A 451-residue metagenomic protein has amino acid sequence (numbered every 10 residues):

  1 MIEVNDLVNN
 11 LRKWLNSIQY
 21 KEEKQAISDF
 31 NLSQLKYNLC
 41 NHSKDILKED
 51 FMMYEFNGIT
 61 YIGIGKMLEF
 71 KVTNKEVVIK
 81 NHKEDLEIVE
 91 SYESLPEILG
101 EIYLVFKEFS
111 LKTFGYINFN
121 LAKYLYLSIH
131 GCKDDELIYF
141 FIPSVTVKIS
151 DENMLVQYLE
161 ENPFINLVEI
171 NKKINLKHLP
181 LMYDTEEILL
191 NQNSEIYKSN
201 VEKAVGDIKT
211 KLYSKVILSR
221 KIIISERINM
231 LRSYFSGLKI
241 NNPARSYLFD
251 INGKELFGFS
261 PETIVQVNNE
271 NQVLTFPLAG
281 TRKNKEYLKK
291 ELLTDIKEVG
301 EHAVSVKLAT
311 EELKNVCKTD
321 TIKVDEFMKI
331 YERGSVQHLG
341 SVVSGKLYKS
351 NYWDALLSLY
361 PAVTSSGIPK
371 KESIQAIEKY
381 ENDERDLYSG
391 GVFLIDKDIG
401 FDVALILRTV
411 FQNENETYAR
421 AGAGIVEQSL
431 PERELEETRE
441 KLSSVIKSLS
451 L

Functional and structural regions predicted by a protein language model:
M1-K80, E84: An N-terminal JmjN-like helical accessory module and its immediate linker preceding a catalytic domain
I2-N10, K83-E87, E93-I223, Q412 (+1 more regions): Non-catalytic accessory segments adjacent to catalytic cores
E3-L7, L11-L15, E22, A26-D29 (+8 more regions): Cytosolic ligand/metal-binding cores
F56-T73, K215-G300, N315-D320, D396-G422: An anion-binding catalytic pocket shared by soluble metabolic enzymes
F70, G115, V147, K211 (+5 more regions): A residue-level signal for conserved active-site and pocket-lining positions in enzyme catalytic cores
G115-I117, V216, S246-F249, D386-F393: A short glycine-rich, hydrophobically flanked beta-strand micro-motif that places a catalytic Asp/Glu for divalent metal
D325-K349: A short, conserved beta-to-alpha structural element at the edge of catalytic cores that scaffolds binding
K346-L451: Conserved hydrophobic core element of enzyme catalytic domains
